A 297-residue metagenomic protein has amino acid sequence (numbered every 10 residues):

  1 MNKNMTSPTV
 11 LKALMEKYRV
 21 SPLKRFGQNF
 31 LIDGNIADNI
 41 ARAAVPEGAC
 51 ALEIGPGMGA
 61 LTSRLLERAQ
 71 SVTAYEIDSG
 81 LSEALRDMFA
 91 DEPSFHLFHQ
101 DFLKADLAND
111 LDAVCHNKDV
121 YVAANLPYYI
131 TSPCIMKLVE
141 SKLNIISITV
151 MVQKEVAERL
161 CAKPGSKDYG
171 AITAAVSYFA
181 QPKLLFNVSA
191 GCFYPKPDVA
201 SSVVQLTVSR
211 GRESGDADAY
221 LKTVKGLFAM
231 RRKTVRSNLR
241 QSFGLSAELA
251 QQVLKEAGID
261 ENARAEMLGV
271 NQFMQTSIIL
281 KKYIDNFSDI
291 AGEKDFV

Functional and structural regions predicted by a protein language model:
M1-G226, K255, E266, Q275 (+2 more regions): Catalytic cores of RNA-modifying enzymes
A229-R232: Active-site-proximal catalytic alpha-helix in oxidoreductases
R240: Polyanion-binding surface elements
Q252-E261: Short helix/strand-capping connector loops at secondary-structure junctions
Q272: Short helix-start
